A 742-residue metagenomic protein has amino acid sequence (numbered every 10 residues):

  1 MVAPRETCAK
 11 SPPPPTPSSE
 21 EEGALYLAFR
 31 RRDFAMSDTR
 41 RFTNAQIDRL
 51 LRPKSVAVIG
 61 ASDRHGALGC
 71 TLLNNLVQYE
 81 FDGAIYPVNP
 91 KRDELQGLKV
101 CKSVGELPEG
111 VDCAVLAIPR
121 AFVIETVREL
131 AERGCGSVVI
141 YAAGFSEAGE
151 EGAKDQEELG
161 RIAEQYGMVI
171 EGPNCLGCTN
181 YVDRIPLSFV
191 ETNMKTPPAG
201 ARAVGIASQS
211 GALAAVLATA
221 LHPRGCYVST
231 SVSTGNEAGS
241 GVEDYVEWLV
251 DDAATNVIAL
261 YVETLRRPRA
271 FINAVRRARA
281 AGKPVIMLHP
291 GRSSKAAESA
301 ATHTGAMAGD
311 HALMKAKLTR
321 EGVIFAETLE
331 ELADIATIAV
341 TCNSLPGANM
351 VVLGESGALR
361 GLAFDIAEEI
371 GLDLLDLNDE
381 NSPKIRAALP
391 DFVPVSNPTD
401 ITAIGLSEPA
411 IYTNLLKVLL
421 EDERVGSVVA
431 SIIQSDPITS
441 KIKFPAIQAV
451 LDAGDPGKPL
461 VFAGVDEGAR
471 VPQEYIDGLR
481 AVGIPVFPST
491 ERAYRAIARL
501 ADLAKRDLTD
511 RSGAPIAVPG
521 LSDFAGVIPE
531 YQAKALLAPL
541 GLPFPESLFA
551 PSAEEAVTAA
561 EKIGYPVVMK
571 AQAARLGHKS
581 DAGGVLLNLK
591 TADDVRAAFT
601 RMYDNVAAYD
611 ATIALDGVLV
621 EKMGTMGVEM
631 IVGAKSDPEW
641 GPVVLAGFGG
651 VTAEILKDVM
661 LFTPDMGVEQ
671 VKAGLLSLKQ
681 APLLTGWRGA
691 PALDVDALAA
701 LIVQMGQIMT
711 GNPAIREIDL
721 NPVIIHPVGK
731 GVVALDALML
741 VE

Functional and structural regions predicted by a protein language model:
M1-A35: Intrinsic disorder/low-complexity segments
R32-E742: Catalytic-core regions of core metabolic enzymes, especially those transforming organic acids/acyl-group intermediates
